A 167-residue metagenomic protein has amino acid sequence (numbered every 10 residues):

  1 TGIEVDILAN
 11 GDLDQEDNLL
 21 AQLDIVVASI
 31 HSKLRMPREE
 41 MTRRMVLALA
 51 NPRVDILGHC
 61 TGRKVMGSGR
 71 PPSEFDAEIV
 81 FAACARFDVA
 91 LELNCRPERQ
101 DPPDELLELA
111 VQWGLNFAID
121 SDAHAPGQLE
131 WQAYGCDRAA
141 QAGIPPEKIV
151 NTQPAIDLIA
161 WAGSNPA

Functional and structural regions predicted by a protein language model:
T1-G2: Phosphate-binding active sites in nucleotide-utilizing proteins
D6: Active-site beta-strand->loop->alpha-helix modules in alpha/beta enzyme cores, enriched in Gly/His/Asp(Glu)
A9-A167: Charged catalytic cores and adjacent phosphate/nucleic-acid-binding surfaces used for phosphate/nucleic-acid chemistry
